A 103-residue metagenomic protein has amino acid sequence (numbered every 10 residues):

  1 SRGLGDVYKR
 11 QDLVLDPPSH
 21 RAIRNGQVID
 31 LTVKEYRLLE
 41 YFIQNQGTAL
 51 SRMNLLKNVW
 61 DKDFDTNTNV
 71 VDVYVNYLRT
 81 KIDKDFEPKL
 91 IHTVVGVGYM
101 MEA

Functional and structural regions predicted by a protein language model:
S1-Y8: Short, small-residue-biased leader/transition segments that mark boundaries at the very start of proteins
S19-R21, G26-V97: Positively charged, aromatic-enriched patches within helix-turn-helix-type DNA-binding elements, predominantly
Y99-E102: Conserved active-site beta-strand element of glycosyltransferases/polysaccharide synthases
